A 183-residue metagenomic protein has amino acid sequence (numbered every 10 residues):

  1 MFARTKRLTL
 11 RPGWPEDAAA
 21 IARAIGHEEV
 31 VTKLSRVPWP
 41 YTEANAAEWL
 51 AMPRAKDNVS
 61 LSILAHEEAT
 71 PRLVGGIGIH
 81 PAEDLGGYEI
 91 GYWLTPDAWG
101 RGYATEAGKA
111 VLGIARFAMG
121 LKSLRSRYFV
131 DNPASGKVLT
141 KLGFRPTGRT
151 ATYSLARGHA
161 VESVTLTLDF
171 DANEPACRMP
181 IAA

Functional and structural regions predicted by a protein language model:
M1-E29, I63-A183: Acyl-donor (CoA/ACP) binding surface of acyl/acetyltransferases
E29-A51: Conserved GNAT-fold acetyl-CoA-binding loop/helix
V30-V31, P40, K56-V59, L121: A general structural signal for well-ordered secondary-structure junctions
N45-A47, P53, V138, V161: A generic membrane alpha-helix/interface feature
L50-S62: A short helix-loop-beta-strand connector motif used in the catalytic cores of GNAT acetyltransferases and, in some
